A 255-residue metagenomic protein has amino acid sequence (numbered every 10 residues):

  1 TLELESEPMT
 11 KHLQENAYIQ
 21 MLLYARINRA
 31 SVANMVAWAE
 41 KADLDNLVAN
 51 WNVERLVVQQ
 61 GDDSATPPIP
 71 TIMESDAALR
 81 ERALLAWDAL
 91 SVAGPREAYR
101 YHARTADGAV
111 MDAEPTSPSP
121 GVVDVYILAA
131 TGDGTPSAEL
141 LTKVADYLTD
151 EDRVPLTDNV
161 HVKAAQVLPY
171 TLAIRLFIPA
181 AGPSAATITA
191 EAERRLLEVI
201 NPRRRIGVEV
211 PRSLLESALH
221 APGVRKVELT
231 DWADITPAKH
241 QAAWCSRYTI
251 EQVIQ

Functional and structural regions predicted by a protein language model:
T1-V92, A185-Q255: N-terminal polar alpha-helical/low-complexity "assembly arms" that mediate subunit docking, oligomerization
D88-V208: Carbohydrate-recognition loop of C-type lectin domains
